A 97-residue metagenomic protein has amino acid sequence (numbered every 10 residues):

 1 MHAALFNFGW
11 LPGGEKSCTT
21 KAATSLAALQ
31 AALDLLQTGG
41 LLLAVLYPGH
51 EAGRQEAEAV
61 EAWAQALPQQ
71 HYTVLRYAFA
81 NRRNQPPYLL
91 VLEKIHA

Functional and structural regions predicted by a protein language model:
M1-H2, V74: Short, structured loop/turn "capping" segments at alpha-beta junctions
H2-A28: Mobile active-site "lid"/loop adjacent to the S-adenosyl-L-methionine
W10, P48, K94-H96: Non-catalytic surface loops within mature trypsin-like serine protease
G14-T20, L46-A62: Conserved class I S-adenosyl-L-methionine
A27, A31, A59-A62: Alpha-helical scaffolding segments of alpha/beta enzyme cores, especially the outer helices of TIM-barrel or partial
A28, D34-L46: Conserved beta-strand signature within the Rossmann-like core of class I S-adenosyl-L-methionine
L33-D34, N81: Short secondary-structure boundary/capping segments
G53-A97: Class I S-adenosyl-L-methionine
